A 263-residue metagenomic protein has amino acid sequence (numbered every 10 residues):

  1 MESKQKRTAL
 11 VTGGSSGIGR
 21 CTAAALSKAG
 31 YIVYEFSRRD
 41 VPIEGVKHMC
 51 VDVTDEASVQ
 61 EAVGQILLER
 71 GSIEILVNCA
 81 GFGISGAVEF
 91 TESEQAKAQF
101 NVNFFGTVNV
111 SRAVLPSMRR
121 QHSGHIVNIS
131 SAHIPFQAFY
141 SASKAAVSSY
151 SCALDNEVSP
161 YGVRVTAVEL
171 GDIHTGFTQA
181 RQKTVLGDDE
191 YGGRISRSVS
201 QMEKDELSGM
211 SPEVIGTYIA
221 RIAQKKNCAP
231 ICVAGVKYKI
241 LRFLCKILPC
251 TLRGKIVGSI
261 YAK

Functional and structural regions predicted by a protein language model:
S15, A23: N-terminal Rossmann NAD(P)H-binding glycine-rich loop of SDR-like oxidoreductase domains
A29-E44: Conserved glycine-rich Rossmann-like NAD(P)H-binding loop of the short-chain dehydrogenase/reductase
V51-E61, S93: The beta1-alpha1 cofactor-binding region of Rossmann-like NAD(H)/NADP(H)-dependent oxidoreductases
C79-I84: Conserved NAD(P)H cofactor-binding loop of Rossmann-fold oxidoreductase domains
A87-V88, Q95-K97: Substrate-binding pocket helix/loop in short-chain dehydrogenase/reductase
S111, S143-A146: Active-site helix of classical SDR
P160-A229: SDR active-site lid
